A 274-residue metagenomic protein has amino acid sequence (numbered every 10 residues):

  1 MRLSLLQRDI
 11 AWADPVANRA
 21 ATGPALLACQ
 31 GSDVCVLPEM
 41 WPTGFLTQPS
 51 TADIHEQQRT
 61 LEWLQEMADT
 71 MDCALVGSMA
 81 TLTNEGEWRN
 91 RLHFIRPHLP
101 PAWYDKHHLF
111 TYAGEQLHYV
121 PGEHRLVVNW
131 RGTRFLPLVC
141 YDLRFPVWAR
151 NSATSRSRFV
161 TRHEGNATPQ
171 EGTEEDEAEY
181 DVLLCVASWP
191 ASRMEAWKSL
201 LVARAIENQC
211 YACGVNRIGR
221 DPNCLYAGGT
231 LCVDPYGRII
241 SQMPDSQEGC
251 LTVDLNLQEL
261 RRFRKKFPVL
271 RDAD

Functional and structural regions predicted by a protein language model:
M1-L5: Extreme N-terminal starter segment of soluble prokaryotic enzymes
Q7-W12: Short polar catalytic/cofactor-binding loops
P15, G23-P97, W103, P190-C210: Cys-nucleophile CN-hydrolase/nitrilase-fold catalytic domain and related Cys-dependent amidase chemistry that acts on
A17-A25, P146-A149: Short, acidic/polar
Q58-V76, L143-E248: CN hydrolase (nitrilase-like) catalytic-core segments centered on the catalytic cysteine and neighboring Lys/Glu
M79, R91-F94, L126, T230-C232 (+1 more regions): Short beta-strand scaffold segments in enzyme catalytic cores
T83-R158, R162-G165, P169-D181, P190-S199 (+1 more regions): Active-site catalytic loop in hydrolytic enzyme cores
Q258-D274: A short C-terminal boundary segment appended to hydrolase-like catalytic domains
